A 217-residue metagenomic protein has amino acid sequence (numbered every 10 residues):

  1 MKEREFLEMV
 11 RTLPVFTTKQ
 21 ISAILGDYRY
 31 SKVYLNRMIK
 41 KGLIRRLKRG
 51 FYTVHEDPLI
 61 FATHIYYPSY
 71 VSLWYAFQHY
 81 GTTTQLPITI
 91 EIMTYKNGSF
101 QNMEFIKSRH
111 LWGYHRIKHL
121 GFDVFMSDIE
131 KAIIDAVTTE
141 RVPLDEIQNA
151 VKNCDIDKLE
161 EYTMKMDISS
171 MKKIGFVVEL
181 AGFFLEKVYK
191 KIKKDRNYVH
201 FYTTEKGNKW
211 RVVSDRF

Functional and structural regions predicted by a protein language model:
M1-V71, D155: Short beta-edge/loop segments at beta->alpha junctions of small alpha/beta modules that act as binding/recognition
M38, R45-K48, I106-L111, A150: Short, compositionally biased low-complexity segments
I39, Q78, E179: Short polybasic/polar patches that bind polyanions
V54-D57, S108-H119, N153-K158: Short amphipathic alpha-helical segments and their helix-coil junctions
T63, S69-T89: Accessory alpha/beta interaction modules
G81-Q148: Exposed, interaction-prone assembly regions rather than primary DNA-binding/catalytic cores
K118-F217: Hydrophobic alpha-helical interaction segments
